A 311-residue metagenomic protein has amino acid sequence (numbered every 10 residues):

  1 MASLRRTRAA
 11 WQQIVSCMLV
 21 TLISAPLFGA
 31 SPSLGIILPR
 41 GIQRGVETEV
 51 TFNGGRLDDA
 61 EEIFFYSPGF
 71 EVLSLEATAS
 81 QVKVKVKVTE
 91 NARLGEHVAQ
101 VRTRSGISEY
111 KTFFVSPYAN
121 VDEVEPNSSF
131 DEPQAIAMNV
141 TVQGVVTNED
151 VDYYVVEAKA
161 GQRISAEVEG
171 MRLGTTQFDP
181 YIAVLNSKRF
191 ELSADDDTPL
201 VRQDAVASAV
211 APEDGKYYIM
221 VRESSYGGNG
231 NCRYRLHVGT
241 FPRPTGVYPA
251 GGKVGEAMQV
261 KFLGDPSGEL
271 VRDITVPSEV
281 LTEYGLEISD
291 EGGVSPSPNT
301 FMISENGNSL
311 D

Functional and structural regions predicted by a protein language model:
M1-W11: N-terminal secretory signal peptides that target proteins for export/translocation
Q13-P26: Bacterial N-terminal signal peptides
A30-Q81, E90, R104, V115 (+4 more regions): Acidic, Ser/Thr/Pro-rich low-complexity intrinsically disordered segments
R93-G95: Solvent-exposed loop/turn motifs of extracellular immunoglobulin-like beta-sandwich domains
H97-Q100, F113: Hydrophobic or amphipathic alpha-helical targeting/insertion segments
S108-Y110, S295-P298: Short Trp-Ser/Thr-centered turn/loop motifs at beta-strand boundaries
T112-M138, N299-D311: Predominantly extracellular/luminal regions of secreted and cell-surface proteins, especially disulfide-bonded
